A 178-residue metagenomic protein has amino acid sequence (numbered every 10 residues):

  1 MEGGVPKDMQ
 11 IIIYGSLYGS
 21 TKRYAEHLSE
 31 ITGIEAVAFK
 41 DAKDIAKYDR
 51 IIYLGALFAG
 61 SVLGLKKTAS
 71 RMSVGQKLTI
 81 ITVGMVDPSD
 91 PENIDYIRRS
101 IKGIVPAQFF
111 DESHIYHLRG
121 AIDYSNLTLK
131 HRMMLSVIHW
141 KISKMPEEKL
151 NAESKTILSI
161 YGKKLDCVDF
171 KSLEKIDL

Functional and structural regions predicted by a protein language model:
M1-G75, I80, E174: N-terminal beta1-alpha1-beta2 submodule of the flavodoxin-like/Rossmannoid cofactor-binding fold
V5, R50, G60-L178: FMN-binding flavodoxin-like domain, especially the glycine-rich phosphate-binding loop
